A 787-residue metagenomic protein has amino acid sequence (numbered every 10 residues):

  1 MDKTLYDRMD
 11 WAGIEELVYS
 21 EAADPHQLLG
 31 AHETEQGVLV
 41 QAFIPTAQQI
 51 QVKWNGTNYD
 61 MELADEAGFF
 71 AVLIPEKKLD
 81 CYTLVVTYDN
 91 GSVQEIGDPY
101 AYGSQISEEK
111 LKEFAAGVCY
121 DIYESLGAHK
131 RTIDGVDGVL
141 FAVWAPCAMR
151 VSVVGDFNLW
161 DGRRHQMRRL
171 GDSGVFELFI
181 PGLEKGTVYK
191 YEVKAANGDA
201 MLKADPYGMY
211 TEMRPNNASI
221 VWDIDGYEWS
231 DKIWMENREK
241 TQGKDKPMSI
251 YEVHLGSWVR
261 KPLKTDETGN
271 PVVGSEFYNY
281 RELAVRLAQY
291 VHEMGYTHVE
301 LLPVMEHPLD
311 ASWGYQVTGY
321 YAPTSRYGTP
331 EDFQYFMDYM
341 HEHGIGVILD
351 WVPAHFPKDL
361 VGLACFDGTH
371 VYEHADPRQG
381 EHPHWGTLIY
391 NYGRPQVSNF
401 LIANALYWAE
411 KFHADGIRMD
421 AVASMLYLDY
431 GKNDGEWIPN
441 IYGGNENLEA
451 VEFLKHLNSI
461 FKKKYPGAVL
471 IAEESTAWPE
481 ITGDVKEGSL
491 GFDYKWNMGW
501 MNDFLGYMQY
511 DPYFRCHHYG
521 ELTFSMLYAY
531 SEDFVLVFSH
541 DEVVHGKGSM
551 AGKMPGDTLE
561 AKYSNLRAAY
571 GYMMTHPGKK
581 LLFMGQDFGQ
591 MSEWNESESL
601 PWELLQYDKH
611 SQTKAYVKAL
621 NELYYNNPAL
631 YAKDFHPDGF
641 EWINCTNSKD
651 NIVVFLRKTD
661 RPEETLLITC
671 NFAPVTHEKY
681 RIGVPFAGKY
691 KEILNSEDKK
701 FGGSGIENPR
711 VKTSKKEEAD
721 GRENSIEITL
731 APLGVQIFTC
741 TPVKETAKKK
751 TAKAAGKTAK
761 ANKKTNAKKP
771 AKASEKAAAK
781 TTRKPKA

Functional and structural regions predicted by a protein language model:
M1-K246, P271, R281-V291, E560-Y563 (+2 more regions): Carbohydrate-interacting/catalytic domains
I50, V151, V299-L301, I417 (+1 more regions): Hydrophobic residues within beta-strands of alpha/beta enzymes
E62-L63, R168, L309-G314, K358-C365 (+3 more regions): Short glycine-biased active-site loop of nucleotidyltransferases that positions the nucleotide triphosphate and helps
A145-C147, F157, G171, G182 (+10 more regions): Short, flexible loop/turn elements at secondary-structure junctions
A200-M201, V259-K261, H307-D310, H355-K358 (+5 more regions): Short catalytic/ligand-binding loop motif for oxyanion handling, primarily in non-cytosolic enzymes, centered on
E212, K232-M248, H254-E446: Substrate-binding/active-site clefts of carbohydrate-active enzymes
P215, H413-D415, N433-S597, L604 (+3 more regions): Conserved alpha/beta catalytic core and glycan-binding cleft of carbohydrate-active enzymes
